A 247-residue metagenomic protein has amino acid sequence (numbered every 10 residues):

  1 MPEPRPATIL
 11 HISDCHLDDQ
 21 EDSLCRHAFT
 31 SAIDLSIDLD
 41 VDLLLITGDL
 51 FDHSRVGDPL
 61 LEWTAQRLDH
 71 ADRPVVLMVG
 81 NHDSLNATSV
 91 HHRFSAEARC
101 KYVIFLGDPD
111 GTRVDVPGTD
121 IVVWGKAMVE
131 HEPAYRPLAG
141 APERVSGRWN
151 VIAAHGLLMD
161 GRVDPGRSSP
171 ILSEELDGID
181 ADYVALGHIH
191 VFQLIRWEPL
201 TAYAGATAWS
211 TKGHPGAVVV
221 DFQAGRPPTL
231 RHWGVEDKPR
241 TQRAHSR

Functional and structural regions predicted by a protein language model:
M1-A65, P137, S146: N-terminal active-site segment of His-dependent metallophosphoesterases
P2, A7, S54-A202, A206-P215 (+1 more regions): His/Asp/Glu-rich metal-coordinating catalytic cores of metallo-dependent phosphodiesterases/hydrolases acting on
I12, K126, H155, W233-V235: Generic beta-structure capping elements
D14, E21, Y135, L176 (+1 more regions): Intrinsically disordered, low-complexity regions
H16-Q20, L24, G125-A127, R240-R247: Acidic/glycine-enriched edge-of-secondary-structure segments
L44, V184, L230-W233: Generic beta-strand hydrophobic packing signal
W209-R247: C-terminal functional module detector
